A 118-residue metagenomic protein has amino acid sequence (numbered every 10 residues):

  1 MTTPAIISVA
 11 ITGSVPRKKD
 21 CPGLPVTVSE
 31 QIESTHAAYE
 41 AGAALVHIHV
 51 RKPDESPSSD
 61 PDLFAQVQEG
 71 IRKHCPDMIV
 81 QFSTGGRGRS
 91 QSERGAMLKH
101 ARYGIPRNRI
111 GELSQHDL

Functional and structural regions predicted by a protein language model:
M1-G23: N-terminal small/glycine-rich loop or linker at the start of catalytic domains across soluble metabolic enzymes
T3, V9, S56-F82: Alpha-helix-loop-beta-strand connector modules within alpha/beta enzyme cores
P4-A10, L45-H47, D77-Q81, I105-I110: Structural preference for beta-strand elements that scaffold enzyme active sites
V9, V28, I32-E33, L45-E55 (+1 more regions): Histidine-centered catalytic micro-motifs
A10-S14, R51-P53, S83-R87, G111-H116: Active-site beta-loop-alpha junctions enriched in small/polar residues
K19, A44-Q66: Glycine-rich, proline-tolerant flexible connector loops at the mouths of alpha/beta enzymes
Q31, A38, H49, P106-R109: Conserved, mostly hydrophobic/aromatic
R89-L118: Extended substrate/RNA-proximal surfaces in nucleic-acid metabolism proteins
